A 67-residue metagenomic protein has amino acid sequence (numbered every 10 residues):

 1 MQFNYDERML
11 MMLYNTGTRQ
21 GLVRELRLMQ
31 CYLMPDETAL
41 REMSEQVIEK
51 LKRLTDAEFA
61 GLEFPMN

Functional and structural regions predicted by a protein language model:
M1-E25: N-terminal acidic leader/helix
R27, C31, D36-N67: Low-complexity intrinsically disordered segments
